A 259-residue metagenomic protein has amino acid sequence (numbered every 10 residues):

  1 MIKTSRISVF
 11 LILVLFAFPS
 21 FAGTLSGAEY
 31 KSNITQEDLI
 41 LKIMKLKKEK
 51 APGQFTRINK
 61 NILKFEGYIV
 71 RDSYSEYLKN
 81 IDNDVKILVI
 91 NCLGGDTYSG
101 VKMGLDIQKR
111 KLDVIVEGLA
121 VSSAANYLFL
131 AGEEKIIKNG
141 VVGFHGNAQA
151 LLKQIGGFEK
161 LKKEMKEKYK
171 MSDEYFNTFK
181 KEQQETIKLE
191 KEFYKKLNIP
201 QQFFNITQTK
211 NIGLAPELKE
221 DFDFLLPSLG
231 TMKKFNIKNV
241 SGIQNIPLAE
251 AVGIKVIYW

Functional and structural regions predicted by a protein language model:
M1-V9: Bacterial N-terminal signal peptides that target proteins for export
S20-G27: Boundary at the C-terminal end of the N-terminal hydrophobic targeting segment
E29-Y30, D38: An acidic, glycine-rich, mixed-charge low-complexity segment common to nucleic-acid enzymes
T35, L39, S73-Y77, S99 (+5 more regions): Stable alpha-helical elements in mature extracytoplasmic
K42-A148: Cleft-lining beta-strand/loop regions that shape enzyme active-site pockets
L151: Active-site loop architecture of trypsin-fold serine endopeptidases
I155-Y258: Charged, glycine-interspersed solvent-exposed loop segments at helix/strand-loop junctions that cap or gate access
